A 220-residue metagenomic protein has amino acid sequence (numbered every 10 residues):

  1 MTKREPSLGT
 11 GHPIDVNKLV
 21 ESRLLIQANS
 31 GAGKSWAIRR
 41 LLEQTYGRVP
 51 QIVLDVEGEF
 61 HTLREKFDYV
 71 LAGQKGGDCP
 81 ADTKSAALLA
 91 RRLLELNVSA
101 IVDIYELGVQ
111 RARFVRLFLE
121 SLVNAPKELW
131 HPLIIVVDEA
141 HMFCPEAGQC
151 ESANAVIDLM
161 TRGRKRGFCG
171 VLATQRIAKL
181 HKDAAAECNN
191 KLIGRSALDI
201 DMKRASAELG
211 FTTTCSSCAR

Functional and structural regions predicted by a protein language model:
M1-P13: N-terminal pre-Walker A segment at the start of P-loop NTPase domains
T10-E21, L25, R39-S121: Switch/coupling segment of Walker-type NTPase motor domains
S30-A32, M160-T161, R176-R220: Conserved ATP-driven motor cores of ASCE-family P-loop NTPases powering translocation/secretion/packaging/pilus
S35: Walker A/P-loop
R48-I52, N97-S99, L129-I134, R166-V171: Loop/turn-to-beta-strand initiation segments
V56, D138-E139: Walker B catalytic acidic pair
R64, G108-F114, W130, H141-V156 (+1 more regions): Conserved ATPase-coupling elements of RecA-like P-loop NTPase cores
L122-K127, A155-V171, T213: Substrate-engagement module of ASCE P-loop NTPases
